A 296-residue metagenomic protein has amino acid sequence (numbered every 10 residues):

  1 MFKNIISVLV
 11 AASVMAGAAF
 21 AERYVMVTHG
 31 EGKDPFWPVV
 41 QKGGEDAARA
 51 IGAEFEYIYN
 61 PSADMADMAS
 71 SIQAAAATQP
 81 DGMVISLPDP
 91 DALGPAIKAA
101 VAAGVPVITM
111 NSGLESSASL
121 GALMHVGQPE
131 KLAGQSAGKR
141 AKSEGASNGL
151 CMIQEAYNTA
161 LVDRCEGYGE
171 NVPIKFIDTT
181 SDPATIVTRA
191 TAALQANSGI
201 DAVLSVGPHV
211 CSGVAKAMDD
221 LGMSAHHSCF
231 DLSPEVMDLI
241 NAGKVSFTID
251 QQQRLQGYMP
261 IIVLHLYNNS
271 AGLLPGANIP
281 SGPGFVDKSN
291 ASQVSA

Functional and structural regions predicted by a protein language model:
M1-A11: Sec-dependent signal peptide recognition, specifically the positively charged N-region followed immediately by
M15-A21: Sec/Tat signal peptide C-region and signal peptidase I cleavage site
R23-A47, I51, E56-I72, T78 (+4 more regions): Extracytoplasmic "Venus flytrap"
R49-P61, N148-C151, Y168-A184: Short beta-strand elements in bilobed, periplasmic/extracellular small-molecule ligand-binding domains
M68, M124-G149, A184-V187, L232-V236 (+1 more regions): Hydrophobic alpha-helical segments within soluble ligand-binding/sensing domains
I72-Q73, T78-V101, T179-L239: Hydrophobic alpha-helical
P90-L132, D231-S246, S295: Flexible loop/hinge segments that line or gate small-molecule binding clefts
N171-V172, L255-A296: Hinge/cleft segment of the Venus flytrap/periplasmic-binding protein
